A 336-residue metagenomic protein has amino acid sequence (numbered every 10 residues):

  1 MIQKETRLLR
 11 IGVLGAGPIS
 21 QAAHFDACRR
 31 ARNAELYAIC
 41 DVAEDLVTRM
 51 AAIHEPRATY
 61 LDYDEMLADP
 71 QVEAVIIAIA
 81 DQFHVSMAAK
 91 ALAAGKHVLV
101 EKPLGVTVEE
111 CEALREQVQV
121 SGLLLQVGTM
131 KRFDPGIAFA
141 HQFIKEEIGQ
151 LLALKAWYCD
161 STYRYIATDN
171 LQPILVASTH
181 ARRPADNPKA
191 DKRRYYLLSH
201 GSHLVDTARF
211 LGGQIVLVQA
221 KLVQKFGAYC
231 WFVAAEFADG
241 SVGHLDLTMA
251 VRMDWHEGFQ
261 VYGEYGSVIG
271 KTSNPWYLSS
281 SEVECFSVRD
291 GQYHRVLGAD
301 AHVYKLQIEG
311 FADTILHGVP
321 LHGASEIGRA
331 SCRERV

Functional and structural regions predicted by a protein language model:
M1-H54: N-terminal Rossmann-like dinucleotide-binding module
M1-I2, R193, S199-W276, G298 (+1 more regions): Contiguous beta-strand/loop segments that form the cofactor/metal-binding neighborhood of enzyme cores
M1-L8, A74-I76, D313-R335: C-terminal helix-rich "cap/oligomerization" subdomain common to oxidoreductases
D45, H54-Q117, S331: Beta-loop-alpha module in the N-terminal Rossmann-like domain of NAD(P)-dependent dehydrogenases, especially those
I77, V100-E101, L125-V127, L245 (+1 more regions): Hydrophobic residues in well-ordered beta-strands that form the structural core
K102-P103, G128-K131, Y158, E326: Short strand-turn motif at the edge of the Rossmann-like AdoMet-binding core
A113-K131, G149-L154: Rossmann-fold dehydrogenase core element
D134-V218: Predominantly a Rossmann-like dinucleotide-binding segment in NAD(P)-dependent oxidoreductases
